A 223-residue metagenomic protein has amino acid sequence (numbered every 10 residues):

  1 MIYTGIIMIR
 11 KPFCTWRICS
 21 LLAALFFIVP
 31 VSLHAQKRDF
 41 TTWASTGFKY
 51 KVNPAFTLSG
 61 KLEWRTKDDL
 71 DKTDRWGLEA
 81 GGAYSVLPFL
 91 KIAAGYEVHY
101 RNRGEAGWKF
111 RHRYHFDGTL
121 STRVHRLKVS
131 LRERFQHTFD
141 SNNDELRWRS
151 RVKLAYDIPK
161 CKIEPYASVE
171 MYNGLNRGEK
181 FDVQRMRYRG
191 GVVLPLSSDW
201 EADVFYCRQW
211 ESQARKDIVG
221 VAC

Functional and structural regions predicted by a protein language model:
M1-F40: Bacterial Sec-dependent N-terminal signal peptides
Q36-A83: Start-of-domain marker
F40-T42, D74-W76, F110-Y114, D144-W148 (+2 more regions): Residues that define the transmembrane beta-barrel architecture of outer-membrane proteins
Y50, Y84, L120-T122, Y156-I158 (+2 more regions): Residue-level signature of outer-membrane beta-barrel architecture
P54-G60, F89-A94, H125-V129, K160-E164 (+1 more regions): Repeated loop/turn-to-beta-strand initiation elements of outer-membrane beta-barrel proteins
L62-D68, Y96-N102, T122-R126, F135-F139 (+2 more regions): Transmembrane beta-strands of outer-membrane beta-barrel pores
A83, H115-G118, K216-C223: Outer-membrane beta-barrel "beta-signal"
A167, E179, V183-C223: Predominantly the C-terminal beta-signal and adjacent terminal strand-loop region of outer-membrane beta-barrel
